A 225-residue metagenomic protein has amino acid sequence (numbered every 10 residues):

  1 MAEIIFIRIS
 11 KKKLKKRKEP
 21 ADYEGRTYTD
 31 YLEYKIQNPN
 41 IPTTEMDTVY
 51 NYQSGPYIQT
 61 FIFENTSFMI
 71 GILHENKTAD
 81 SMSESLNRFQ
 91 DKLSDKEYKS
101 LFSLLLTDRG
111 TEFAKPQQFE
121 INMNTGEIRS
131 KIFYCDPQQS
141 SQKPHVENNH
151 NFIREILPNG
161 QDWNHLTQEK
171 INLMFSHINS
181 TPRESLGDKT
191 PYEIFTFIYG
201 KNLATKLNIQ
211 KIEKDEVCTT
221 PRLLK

Functional and structural regions predicted by a protein language model:
M1-N148, R154-D162, T167, L173-H177 (+3 more regions): Secondary-structure boundary/capping micro-motif
